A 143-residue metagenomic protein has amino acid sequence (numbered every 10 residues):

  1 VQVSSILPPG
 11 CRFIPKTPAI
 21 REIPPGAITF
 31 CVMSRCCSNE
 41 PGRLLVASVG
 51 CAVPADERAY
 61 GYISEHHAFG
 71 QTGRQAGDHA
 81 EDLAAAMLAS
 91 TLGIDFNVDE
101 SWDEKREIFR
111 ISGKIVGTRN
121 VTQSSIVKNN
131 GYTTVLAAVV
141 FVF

Functional and structural regions predicted by a protein language model:
V1-F143: Helix-coil modules at protein/domain termini and other flexible surface or pore-lining loops, especially C-terminal
